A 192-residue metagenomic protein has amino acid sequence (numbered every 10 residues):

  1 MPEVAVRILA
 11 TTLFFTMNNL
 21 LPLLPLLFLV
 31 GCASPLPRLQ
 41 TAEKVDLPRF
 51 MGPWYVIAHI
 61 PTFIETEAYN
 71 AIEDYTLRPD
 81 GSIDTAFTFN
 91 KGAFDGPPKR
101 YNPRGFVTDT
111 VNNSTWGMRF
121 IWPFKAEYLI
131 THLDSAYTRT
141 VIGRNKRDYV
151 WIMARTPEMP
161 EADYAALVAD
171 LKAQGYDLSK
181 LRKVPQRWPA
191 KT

Functional and structural regions predicted by a protein language model:
E3-T16: Short, Lys/Arg-enriched N-terminal segments with co-localized hydrophobic residues within the first ~10-30 amino acids
R7, N18-L26: Sec-dependent signal peptide recognition, specifically the positively charged N-region followed immediately by
C32-T192: A beta-rich soluble binding module of mature secreted/lumenal proteins
